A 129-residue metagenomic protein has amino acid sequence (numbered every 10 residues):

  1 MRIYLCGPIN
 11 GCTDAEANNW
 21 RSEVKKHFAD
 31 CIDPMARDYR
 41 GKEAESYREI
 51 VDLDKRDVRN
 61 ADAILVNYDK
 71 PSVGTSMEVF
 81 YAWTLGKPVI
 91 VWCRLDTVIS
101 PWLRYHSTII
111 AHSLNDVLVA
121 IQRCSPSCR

Functional and structural regions predicted by a protein language model:
M1-R129: Conserved catalytic or regulatory cores that recognize and/or transform ribose-phosphate-containing ligands
